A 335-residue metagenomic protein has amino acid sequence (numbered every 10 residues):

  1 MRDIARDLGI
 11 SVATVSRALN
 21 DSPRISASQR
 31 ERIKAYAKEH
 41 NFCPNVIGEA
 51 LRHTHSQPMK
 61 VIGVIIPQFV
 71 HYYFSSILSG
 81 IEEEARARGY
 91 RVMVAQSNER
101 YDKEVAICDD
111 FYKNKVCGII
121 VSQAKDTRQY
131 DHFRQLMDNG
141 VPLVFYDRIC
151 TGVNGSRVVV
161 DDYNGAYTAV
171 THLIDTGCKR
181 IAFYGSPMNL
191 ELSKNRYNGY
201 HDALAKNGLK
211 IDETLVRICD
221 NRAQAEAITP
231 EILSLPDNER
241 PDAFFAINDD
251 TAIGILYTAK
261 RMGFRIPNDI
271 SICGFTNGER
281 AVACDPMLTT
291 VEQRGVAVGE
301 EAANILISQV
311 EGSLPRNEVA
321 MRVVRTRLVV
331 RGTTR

Functional and structural regions predicted by a protein language model:
M1-P58, R335: N-terminal helix-turn-helix DNA-binding module of bacterial transcription factors
D7, V12-R17, R52-V70, H172 (+1 more regions): Short beta-strand segments enriched in small/hydrophobic residues
K38-Y73, I77-S79, R88, D110-K113: N-terminal helix-turn-helix/winged-helix DNA-binding helices and compositionally similar short basic alpha-helical
I66-S76, V94-K103, R148, R157-T168 (+5 more regions): Hinge/beta->alpha junction and helix N-cap segments in small-molecule ligand-binding domains
E104-K115, A225-E239: Short, well-structured alpha-helical segments in soluble
V105-V121, D126-N164: Short beta-strand-centered segments that line the small-molecule binding cleft or hinge of alpha/beta clamshell
P230-R335: Flexible loop/turn connectors
